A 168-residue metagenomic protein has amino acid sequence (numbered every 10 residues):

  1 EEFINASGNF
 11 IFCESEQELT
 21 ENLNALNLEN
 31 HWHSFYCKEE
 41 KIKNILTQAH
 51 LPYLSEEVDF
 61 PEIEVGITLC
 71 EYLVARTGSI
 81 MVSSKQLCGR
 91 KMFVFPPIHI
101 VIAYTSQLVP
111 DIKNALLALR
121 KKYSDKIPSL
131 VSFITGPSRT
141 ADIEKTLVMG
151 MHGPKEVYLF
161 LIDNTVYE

Functional and structural regions predicted by a protein language model:
E1-E168: The feature marks the mature, well-folded catalytic cores of soluble enzymes
